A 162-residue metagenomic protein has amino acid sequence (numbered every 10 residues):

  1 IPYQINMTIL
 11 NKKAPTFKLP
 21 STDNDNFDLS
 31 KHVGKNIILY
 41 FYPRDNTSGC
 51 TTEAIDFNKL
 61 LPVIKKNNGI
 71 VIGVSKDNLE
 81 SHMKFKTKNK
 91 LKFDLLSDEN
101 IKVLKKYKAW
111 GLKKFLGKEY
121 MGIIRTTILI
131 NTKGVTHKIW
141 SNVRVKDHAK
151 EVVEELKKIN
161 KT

Functional and structural regions predicted by a protein language model:
N6-T162: Chalcogenol-based redox active-site neighborhoods
